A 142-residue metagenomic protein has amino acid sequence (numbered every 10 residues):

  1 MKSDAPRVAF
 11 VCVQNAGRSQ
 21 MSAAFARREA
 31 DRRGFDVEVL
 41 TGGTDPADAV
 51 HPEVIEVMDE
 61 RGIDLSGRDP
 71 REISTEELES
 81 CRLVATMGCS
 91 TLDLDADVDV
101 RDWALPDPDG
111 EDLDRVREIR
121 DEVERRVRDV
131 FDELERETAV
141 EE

Functional and structural regions predicted by a protein language model:
M1-K2, E142: Secretory targeting signatures
K2-S74: Conserved active-site segments centered on acidic
E79-S80: Alpha-helix C-terminal capping/helix-to-coil transition sites in glycosyltransferase folds
L83, C89-E142: Phosphate-binding/catalytic loops
